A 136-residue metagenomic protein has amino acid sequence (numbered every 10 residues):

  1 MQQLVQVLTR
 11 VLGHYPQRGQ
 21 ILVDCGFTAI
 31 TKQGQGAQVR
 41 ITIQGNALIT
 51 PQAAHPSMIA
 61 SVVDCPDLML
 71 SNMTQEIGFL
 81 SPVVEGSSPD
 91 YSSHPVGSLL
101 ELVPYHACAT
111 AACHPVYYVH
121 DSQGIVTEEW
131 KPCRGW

Functional and structural regions predicted by a protein language model:
M1-W136: Active-site anion/phosphate-binding pocket segments in diverse small-molecule metabolic enzymes
